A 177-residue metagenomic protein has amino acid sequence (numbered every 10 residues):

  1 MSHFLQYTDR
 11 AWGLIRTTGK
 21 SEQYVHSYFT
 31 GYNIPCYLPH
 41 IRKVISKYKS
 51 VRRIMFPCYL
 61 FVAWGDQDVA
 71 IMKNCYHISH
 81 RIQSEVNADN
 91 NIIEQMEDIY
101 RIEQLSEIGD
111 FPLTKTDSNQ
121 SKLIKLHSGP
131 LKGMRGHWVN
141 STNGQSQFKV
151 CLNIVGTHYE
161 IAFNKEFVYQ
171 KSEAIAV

Functional and structural regions predicted by a protein language model:
M1-L123, V139, N143, K149-V177: Acidic-enriched and Gly/Ser
L126-R135: Short coil-to-beta-strand transition motifs
